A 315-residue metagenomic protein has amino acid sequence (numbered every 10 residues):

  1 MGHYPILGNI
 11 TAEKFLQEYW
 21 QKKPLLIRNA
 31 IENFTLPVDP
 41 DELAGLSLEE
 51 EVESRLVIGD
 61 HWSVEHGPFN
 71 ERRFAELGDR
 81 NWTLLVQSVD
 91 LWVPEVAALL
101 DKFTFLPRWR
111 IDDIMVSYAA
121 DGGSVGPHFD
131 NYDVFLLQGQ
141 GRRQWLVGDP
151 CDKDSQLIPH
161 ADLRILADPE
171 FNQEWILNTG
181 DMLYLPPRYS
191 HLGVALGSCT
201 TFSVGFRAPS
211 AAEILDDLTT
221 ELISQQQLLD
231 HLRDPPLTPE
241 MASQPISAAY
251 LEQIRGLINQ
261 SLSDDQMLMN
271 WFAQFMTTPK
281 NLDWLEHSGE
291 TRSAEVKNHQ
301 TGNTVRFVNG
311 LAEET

Functional and structural regions predicted by a protein language model:
M1-E18, I31-D181, Y189-L232, P236: Active-site region of the double-stranded beta-helix
H3-P5, A161, I165-I176, L192-T315: Fe(II)/2-oxoglutarate
K23-P24: Non-catalytic, conserved peripheral segments adjacent to functional cores
